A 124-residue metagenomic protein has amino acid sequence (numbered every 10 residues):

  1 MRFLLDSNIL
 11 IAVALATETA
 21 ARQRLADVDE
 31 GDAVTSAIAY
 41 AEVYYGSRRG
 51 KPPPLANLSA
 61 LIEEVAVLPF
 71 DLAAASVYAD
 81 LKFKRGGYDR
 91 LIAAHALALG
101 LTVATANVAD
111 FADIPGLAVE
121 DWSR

Functional and structural regions predicted by a protein language model:
M1-T35, Y45-S59, R124: Short, well-structured N-terminal submotif of metal-dependent ribonuclease cores
L4, V34-A37, P69, T105: Short aromatic/basic micro-patch
L10-I11, Y40-V43, A75, F111: A generic structural signal for short hydrophobic patches within well-formed alpha-helices
R22, Y40, L55-L58, D71 (+2 more regions): A general structural signal for well-ordered alpha-helical segments in protein cores
Y45, D80, D113: Phosphate-coordinating loops and pocket residues in cytosolic domains that bind phosphorylated ligands
E64-A109, E120, R124: Active-site neighborhoods of divalent-metal-dependent phosphate/nucleic-acid chemistry enzymes
